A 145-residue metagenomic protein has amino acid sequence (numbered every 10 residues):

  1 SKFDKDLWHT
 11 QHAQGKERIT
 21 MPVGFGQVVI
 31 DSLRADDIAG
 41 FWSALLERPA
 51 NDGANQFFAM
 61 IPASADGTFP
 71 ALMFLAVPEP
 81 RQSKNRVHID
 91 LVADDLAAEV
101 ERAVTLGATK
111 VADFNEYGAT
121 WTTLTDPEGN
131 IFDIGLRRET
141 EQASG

Functional and structural regions predicted by a protein language model:
S1-T20: Short, Lys/Arg-enriched N-terminal segments with co-localized hydrophobic residues within the first ~10-30 amino acids
P22-V23, V29-P70, T105, D113: Core segments of cupin and vicinal oxygen chelate
V23-Q27, K84-H88: Short, solvent-exposed beta-strand edge segments and adjacent coil->beta transition regions
R34-A35, I89-E128: Vicinal oxygen chelate
F57-A59, N85-V87, T120-T122: Short beta-strand micro-motifs in enzyme catalytic cores
I61-D66, L124-P127, R137: Active-site beta-strand termini and strand-to-loop segments that position acidic
E139-G145: A short, polar/charged loop-to-alpha-helix boundary motif
